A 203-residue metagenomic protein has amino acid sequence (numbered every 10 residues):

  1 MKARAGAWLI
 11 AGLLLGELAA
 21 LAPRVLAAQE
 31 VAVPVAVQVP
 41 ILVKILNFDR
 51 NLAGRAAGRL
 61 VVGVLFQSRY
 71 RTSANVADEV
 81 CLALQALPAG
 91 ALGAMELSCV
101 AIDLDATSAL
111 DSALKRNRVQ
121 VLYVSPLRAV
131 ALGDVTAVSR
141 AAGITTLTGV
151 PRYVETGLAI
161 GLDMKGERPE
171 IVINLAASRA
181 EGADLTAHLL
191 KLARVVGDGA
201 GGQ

Functional and structural regions predicted by a protein language model:
K2-A5, I10, E17, L21-Q203: Short hydrophobic alpha-helices and adjacent helix-cap/hinge residues
